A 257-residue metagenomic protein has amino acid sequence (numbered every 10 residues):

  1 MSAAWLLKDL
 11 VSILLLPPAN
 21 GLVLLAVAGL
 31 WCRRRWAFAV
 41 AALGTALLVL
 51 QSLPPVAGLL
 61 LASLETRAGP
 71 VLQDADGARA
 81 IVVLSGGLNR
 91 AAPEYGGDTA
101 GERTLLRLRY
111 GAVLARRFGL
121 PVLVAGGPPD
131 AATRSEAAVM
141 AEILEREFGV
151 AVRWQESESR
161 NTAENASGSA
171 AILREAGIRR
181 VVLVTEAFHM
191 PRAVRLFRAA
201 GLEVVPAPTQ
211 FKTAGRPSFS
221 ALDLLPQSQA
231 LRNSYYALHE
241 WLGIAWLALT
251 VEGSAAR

Functional and structural regions predicted by a protein language model:
M1-L30: Membrane-embedded alpha-helical segments of integral membrane proteins
A3-V11, V56, L60-L64, L238-A245: Hydrophobic alpha-helical segments of integral membrane proteins, encompassing both true transmembrane helices
P18-N20, P54, T250-S254: Extended, histidine- and acidic-residue-enriched regions that form the cofactor-binding/catalytic faces
A28-G29, S52, L247: Structural signal for membrane-spanning alpha-helices in multi-pass inner-membrane proteins, emphasizing helix cores
L30-A39: Membrane-interface helix-boundary motifs at transmembrane edges
A39-P54: Hydrophobic membrane-insertion alpha-helices, especially the h-region of bacterial N-terminal signal peptides
L53-A230, S234: A structural signal for short, hydrophobic/glycine-enriched beta-strand patches
A221-L222, A245-R257: Extracytoplasmic/luminal low-complexity segments enriched in Pro/Gly and acidic/polar residues that act as flexible
